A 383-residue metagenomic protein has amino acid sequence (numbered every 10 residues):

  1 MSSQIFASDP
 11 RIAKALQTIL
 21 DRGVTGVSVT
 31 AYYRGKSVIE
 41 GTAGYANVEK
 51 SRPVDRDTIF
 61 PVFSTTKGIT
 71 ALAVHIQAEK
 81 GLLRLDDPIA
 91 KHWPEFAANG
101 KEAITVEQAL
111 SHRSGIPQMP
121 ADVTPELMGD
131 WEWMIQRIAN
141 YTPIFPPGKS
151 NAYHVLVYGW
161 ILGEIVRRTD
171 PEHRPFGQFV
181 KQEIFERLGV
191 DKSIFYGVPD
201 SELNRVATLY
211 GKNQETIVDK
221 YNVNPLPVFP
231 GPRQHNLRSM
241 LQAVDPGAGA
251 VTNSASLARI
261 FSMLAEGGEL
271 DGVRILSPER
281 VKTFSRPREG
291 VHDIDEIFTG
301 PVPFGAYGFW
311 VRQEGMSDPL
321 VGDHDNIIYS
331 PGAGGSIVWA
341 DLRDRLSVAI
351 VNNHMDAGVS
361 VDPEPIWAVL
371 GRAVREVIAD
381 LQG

Functional and structural regions predicted by a protein language model:
S3-V62, L82-R84: Short, conserved catalytic-motif segment at the N-terminal edge
S8, I12, V62, T66 (+6 more regions): Hydrophobic (often cysteine-bearing) scaffold residues that line and stabilize catalytic clefts of nucleotide/cofactor
P10-Q17, G35, T58-D86, I161-V166 (+2 more regions): Active-site SXXK
V38-G41, V338-W339, R345-H354: Short, well-ordered beta-strand elements
N47, N99-G322: Short, surface-exposed loop or secondary-structure junction motifs that flank catalytic or metal-binding residues
L85-N99: Short, glycine/proline-biased beta-turn/loop segments that scaffold the active-site neighborhood
V244-V251, D325-W339, N352-G358: Glycine-rich phosphate/pyrophosphate-binding beta-alpha loops
E266, L270, S285-D295, G358-G383: Short, gly/Ser/Thr-rich active-site loops of penicillin-recognizing serine hydrolases
